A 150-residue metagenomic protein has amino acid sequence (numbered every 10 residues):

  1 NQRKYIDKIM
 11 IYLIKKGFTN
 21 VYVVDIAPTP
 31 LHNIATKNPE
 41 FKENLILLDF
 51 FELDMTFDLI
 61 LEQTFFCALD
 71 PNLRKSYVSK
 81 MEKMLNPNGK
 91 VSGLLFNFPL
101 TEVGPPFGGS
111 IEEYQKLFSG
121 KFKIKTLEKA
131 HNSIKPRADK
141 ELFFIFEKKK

Functional and structural regions predicted by a protein language model:
N1-M55, L69-K150: Class I (Rossmann-like) S-adenosyl-L-methionine-dependent methyltransferase catalytic domain, capturing the SAM-binding
D58: Conserved acidic residues
L61: A conserved beta-strand element that flanks and buttresses the S-adenosyl-L-methionine
T64-A68: Short catalytic micro-motifs in class I SAM-dependent methyltransferases
